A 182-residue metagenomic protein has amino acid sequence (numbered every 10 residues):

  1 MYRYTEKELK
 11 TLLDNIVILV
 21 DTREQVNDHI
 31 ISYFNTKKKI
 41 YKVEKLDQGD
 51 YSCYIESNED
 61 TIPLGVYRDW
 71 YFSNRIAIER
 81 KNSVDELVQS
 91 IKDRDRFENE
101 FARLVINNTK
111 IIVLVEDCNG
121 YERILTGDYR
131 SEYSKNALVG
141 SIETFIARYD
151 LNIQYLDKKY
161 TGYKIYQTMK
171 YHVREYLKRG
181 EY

Functional and structural regions predicted by a protein language model:
M1-S73, D85-Y182: Non-catalytic C-terminal interaction segments of nucleic acid-processing enzymes
I76-N82: Conserved catalytic cores of phosphodiester-cleaving nucleases, focusing on short active-site segments
